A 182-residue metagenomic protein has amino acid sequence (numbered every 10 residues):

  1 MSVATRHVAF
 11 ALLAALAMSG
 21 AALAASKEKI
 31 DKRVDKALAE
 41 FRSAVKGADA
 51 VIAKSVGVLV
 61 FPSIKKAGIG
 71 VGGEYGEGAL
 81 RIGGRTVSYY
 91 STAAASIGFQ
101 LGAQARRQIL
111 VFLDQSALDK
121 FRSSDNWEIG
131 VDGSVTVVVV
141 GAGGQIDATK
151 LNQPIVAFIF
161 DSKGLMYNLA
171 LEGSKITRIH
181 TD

Functional and structural regions predicted by a protein language model:
M1-A11: Bacterial N-terminal signal peptides that target proteins for export
A9-S19: Bacterial N-terminal signal peptides
G20-A24: Bacterial Sec-dependent signal peptides at the C-terminal "C-region" and cleavage site
A25-D182: Small-residue-enriched, tightly packed secondary-structure blocks
